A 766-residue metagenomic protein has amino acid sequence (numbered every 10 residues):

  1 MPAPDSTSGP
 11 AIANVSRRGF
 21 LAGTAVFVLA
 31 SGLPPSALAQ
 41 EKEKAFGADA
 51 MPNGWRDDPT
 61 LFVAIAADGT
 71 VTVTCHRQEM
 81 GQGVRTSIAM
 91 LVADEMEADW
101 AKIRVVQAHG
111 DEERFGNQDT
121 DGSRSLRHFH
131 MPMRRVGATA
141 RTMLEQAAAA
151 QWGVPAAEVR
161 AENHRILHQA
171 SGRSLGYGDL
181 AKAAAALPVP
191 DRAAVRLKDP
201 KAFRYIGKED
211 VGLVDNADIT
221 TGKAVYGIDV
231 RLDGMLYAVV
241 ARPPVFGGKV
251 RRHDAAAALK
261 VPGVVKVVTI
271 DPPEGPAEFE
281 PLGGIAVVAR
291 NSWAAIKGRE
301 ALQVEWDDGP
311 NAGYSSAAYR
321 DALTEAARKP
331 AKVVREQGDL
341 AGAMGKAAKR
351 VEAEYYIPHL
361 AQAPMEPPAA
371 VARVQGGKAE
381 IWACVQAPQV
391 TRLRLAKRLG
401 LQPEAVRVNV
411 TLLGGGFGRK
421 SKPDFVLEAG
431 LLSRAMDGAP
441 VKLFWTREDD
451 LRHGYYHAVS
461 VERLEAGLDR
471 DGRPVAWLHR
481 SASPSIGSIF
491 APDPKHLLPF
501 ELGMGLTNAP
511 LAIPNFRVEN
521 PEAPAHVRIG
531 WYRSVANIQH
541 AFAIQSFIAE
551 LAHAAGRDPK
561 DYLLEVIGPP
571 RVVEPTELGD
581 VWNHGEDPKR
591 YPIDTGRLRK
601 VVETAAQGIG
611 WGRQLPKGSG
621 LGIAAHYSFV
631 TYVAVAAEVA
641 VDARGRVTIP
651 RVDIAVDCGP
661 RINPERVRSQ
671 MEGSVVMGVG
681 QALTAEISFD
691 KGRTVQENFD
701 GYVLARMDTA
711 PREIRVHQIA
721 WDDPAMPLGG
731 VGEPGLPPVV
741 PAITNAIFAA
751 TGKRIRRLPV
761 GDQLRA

Functional and structural regions predicted by a protein language model:
P2-A655, D690, E713-R715, I743-T744 (+2 more regions): Structural alpha/beta core scaffold segments of enzyme domains
L412-G415, Q670, S674: Transmembrane helix-bundle signature of multi-pass membrane transporters/permeases
H540, V675, E733-I743: Conserved phosphate/anionic-ligand binding catalytic regions in large, soluble enzymes, centered on
G659-I662: Cytochrome P450 core scaffold surrounding the K-helix E-X-X-R motif and the conserved "meander" helix-loop region
P664-R668, F689-R706, G729-G730: Hydrophobic alpha-helical bundle architecture
D708-P727: Generic long, charged, amphipathic alpha-helical segments
